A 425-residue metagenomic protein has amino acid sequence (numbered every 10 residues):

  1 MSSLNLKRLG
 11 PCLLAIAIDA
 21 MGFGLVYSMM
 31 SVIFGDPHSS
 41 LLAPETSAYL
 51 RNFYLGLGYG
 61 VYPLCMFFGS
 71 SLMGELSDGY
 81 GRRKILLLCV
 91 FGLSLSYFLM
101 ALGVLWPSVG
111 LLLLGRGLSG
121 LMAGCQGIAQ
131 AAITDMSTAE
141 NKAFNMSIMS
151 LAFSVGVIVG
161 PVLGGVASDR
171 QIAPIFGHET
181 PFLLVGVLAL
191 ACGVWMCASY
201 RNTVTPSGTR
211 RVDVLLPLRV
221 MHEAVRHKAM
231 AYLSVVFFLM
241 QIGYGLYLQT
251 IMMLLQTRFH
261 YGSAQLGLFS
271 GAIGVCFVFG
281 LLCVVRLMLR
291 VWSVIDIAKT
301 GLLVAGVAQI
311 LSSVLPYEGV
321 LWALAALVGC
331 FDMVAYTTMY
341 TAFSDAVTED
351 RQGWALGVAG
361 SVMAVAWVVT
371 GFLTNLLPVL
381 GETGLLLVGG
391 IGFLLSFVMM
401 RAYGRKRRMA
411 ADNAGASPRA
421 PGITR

Functional and structural regions predicted by a protein language model:
M1-L6, N202-S234, A420-R425: Juxtamembrane intracellular "pre-TM" segments in multi-pass secondary transporters
A17, S96, V109-G124, V320-V334: Hydrophobic core of transmembrane alpha-helices in multi-pass small-molecule transporters, especially MFS/SLC-type
S28-N52, Q249-L266: Short amphipathic helix-loop junctions that connect adjacent transmembrane helices in Major Facilitator Superfamily/SLC
G56-G74, G271-C283: Central cavity-lining transmembrane alpha-helices of secondary-active solute carriers, predominantly the Major
F68-G81, G280-S293, P378: Helix-to-loop junctions at the C-terminal end of transmembrane segments in multipass secondary transporters
F91-W106, V304-P316: C-terminal ends and interior cores of transmembrane alpha-helices in multi-pass membrane transporters/permeases
G115-A152: Cytoplasmic helix-loop-helix junction between adjacent transmembrane helices in 12-TM secondary transporters
I295-M339: C-terminal transmembrane helical hairpin of 12-TM major facilitator-type secondary transporters
